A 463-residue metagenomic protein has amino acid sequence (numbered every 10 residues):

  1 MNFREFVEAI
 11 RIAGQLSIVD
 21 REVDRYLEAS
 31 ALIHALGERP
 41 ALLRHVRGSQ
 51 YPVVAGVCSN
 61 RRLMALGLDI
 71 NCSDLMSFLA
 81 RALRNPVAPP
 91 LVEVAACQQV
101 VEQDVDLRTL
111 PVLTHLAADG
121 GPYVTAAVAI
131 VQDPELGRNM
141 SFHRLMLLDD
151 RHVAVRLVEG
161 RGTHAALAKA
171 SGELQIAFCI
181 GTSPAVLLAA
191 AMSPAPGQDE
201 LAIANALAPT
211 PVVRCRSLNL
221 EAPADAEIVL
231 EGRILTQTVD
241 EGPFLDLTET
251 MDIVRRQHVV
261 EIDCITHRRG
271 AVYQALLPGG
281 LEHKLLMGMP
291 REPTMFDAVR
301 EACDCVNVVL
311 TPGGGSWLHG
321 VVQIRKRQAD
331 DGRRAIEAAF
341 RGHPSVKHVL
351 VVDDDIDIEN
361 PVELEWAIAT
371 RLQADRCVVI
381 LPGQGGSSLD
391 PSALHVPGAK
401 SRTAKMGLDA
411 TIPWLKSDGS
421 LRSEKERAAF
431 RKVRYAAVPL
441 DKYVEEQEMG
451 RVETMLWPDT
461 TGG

Functional and structural regions predicted by a protein language model:
M1-V259, D263-G463: Extended, highly charged
